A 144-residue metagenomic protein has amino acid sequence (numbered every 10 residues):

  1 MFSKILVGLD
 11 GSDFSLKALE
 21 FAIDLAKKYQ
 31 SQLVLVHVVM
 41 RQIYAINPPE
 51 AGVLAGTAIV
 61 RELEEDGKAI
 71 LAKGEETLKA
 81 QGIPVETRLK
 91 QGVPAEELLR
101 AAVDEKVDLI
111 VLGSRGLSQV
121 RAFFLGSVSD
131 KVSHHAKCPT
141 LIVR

Functional and structural regions predicted by a protein language model:
S3-A55, T77, I83: Small/aliphatic-rich secondary-structure junction motif
V34, E86, L141: Conserved beta-strand positions in the Rossmann-like core of class I SAM-dependent methyltransferases
E50-L54, D104-E105, V128-S129: Short, hinge-like loop/turn segments at secondary-structure boundaries
L54-A69: A short acidic, glycine-rich active-site loop that binds or catalyzes chemistry on phosphate/adenosine moieties
K73-I110: Structural beta-alpha unit
L109-H134: Glycine-rich, Arg-bearing micro-motifs that act as flexible, cationic patches
